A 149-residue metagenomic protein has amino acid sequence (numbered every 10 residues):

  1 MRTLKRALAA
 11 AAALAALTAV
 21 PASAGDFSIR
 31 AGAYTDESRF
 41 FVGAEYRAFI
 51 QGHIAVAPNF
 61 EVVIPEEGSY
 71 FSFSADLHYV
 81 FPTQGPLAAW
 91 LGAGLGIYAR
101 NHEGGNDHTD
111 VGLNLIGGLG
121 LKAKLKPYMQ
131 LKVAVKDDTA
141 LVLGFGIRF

Functional and structural regions predicted by a protein language model:
M1-G25: Cleavable N-terminal export/targeting peptides
R2-T3, F27, A44, M129 (+1 more regions): Short alpha-helical segments used as structural interaction elements across diverse proteins
G25-R39: Short N-terminal segments immediately surrounding and downstream of signal-peptide cleavage
G32-Y34, E61-V63, G96, K132-A134: Active-site beta-loop-alpha junctions enriched in small/polar residues
D36-S38, E67-S69, D107-V111, V135-D137: Short sequence motifs at beta-strands and strand-loop junctions characteristic of Gram-negative outer-membrane
E37-S38, V133-L143, I147-F149: Short glycine/proline-enriched turn or capping motifs at secondary-structure junctions
G43-D107, N114-P127, R148-F149: Gram-negative (and chloroplast) outer-membrane scaffold detector with strong preference for beta-barrel transmembrane
K122, M129-K136: Short, exposed beta-strand-loop hairpins at the edges of beta-sheets in extracellular/periplasmic proteins
